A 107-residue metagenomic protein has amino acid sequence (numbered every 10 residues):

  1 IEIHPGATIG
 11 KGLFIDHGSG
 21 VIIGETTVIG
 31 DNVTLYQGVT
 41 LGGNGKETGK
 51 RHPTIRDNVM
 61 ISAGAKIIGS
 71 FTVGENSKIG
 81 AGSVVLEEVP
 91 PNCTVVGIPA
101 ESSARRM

Functional and structural regions predicted by a protein language model:
I1-S103: Structural signal for interior beta-strand "rungs" in well-ordered beta-sheet cores of soluble enzyme domains
